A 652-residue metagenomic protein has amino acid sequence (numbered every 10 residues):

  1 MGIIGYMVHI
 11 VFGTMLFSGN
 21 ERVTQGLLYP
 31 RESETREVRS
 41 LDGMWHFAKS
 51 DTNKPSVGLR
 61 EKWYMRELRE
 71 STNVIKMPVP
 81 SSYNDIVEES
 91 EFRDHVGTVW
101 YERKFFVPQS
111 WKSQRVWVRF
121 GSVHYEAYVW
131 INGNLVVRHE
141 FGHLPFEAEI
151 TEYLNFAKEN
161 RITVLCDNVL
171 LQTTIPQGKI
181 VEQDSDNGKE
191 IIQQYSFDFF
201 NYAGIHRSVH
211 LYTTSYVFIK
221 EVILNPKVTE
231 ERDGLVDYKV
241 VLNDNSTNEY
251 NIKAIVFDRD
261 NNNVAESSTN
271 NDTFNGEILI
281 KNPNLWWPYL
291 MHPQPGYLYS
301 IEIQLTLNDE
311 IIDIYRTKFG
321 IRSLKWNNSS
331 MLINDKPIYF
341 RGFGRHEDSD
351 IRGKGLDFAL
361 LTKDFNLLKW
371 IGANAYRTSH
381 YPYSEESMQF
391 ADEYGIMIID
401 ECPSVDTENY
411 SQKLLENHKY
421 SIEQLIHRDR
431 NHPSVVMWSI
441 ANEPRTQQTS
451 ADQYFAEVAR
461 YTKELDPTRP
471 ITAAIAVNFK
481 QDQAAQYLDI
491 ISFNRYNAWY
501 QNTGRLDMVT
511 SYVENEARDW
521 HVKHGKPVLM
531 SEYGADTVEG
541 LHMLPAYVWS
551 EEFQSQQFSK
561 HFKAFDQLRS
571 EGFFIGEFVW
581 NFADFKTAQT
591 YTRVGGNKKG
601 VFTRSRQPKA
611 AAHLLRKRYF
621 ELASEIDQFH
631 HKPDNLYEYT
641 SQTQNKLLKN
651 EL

Functional and structural regions predicted by a protein language model:
G2-T378, F390, G395-I398, S421 (+7 more regions): Secreted/periplasmic carbohydrate-active enzymes, especially glycoside hydrolases
K239, A359, F365-L367, A375-E621 (+1 more regions): Substrate-binding/catalytic cleft of secreted carbohydrate-active enzymes, primarily glycoside hydrolases
